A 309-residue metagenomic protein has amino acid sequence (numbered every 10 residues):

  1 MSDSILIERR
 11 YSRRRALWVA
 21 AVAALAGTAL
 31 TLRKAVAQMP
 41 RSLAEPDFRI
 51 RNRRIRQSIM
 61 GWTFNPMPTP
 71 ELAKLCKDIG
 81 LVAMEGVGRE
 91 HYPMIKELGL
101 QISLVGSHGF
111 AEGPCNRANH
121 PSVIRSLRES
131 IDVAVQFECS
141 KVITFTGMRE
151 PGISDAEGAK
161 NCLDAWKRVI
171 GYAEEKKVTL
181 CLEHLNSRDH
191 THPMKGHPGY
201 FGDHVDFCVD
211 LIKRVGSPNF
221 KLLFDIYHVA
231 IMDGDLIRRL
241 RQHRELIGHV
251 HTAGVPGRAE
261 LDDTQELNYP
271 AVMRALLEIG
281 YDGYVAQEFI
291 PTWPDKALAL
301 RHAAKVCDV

Functional and structural regions predicted by a protein language model:
S2-K77, C139-S140, I153, T179 (+3 more regions): Histidine-acidic metal/acid-base catalytic patches
S58, T63, A73, I79-R168 (+2 more regions): Structural motif corresponding to the early beta-alpha repeats
Q101-V105, H120-S122, K160-N161, P198-F201 (+3 more regions): Short, hinge-like loop/turn segments at secondary-structure boundaries
F110, S187-H190, V229: Active-site loop signature of alpha/beta-hydrolase-fold enzymes
F145-G147, H184-L185, I226: Short, well-ordered beta-to-alpha junction loops that form the rim of enzyme active sites and present histidine/acidic
G147-A159, S187-Y200: Surface-exposed cleft-lining segments at the edges of enzyme active sites
A165, H184, D189: Conserved anion-binding
